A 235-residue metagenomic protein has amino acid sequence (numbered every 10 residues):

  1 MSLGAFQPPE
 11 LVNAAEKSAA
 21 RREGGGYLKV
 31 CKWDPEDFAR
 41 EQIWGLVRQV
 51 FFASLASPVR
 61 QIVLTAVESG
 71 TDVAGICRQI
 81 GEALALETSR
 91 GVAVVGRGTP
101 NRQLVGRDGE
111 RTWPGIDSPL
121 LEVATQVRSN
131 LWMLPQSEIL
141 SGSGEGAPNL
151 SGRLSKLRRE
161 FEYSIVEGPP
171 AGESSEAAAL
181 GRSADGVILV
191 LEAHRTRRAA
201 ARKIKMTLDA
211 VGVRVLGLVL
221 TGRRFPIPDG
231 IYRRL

Functional and structural regions predicted by a protein language model:
M1-F51, R202-L235: C-terminal lobe/tail of nucleotide-utilizing enzymes
S18-R48, L55-T71, G75, S89-Y163 (+2 more regions): P-loop/Walker-type NTP enzyme "switch/lid" segment
Q49-A53, E82-A83, K156, T207: A generic secondary-structure signal
C77-A85: Histidine-anchored nucleotide/phosphate-binding helix
L86-V92, V211-L216: Structural alpha-beta junctions
S143-L235: Conserved catalytic-core segment of NTP-binding enzymes
